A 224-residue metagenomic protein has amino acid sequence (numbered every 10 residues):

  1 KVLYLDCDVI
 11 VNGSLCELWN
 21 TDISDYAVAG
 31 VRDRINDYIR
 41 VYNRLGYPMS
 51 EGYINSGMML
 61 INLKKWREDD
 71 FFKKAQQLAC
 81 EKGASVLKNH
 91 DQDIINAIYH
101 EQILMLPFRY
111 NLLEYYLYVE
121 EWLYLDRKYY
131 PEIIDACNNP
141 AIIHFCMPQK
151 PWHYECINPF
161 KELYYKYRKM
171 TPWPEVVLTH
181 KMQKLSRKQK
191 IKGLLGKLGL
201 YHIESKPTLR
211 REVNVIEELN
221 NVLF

Functional and structural regions predicted by a protein language model:
K1-Y38, L60-I61: GT-A fold catalytic core of metal-dependent nucleotide-sugar glycosyltransferases, centered on the diacidic
D22-I23, E51-Y53, I134-C137: Extracellular/periplasmic catalytic domains that process cell-envelope and extracellular macromolecules
Y26-A27, S56-G57, A141: Small-molecule pocket liners
V28-P48, I157-F160, P172-W173: A short, conserved beta-to-alpha structural element at the edge of catalytic cores that scaffolds binding
N43-M49, R127-E132: Short, P/G- and charge-enriched loop/turn segments at secondary-structure junctions
P48-M58: A recurrent flexible, glycine/aromatic-enriched loop bordering the glycosyltransferase active site that acts as
G57-W66: Short glycine- and hydrophobic/aromatic-rich loop-to-beta-strand nucleating segment in the catalytic cores
W66-F224: A glycosyltransferase accessory/donor-loop signature
